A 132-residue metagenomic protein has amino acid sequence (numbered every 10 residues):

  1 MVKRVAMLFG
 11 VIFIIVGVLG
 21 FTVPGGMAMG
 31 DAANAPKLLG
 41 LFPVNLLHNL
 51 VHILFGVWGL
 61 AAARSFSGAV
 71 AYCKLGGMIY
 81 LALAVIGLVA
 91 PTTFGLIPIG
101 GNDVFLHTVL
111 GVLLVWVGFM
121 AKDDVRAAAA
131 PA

Functional and structural regions predicted by a protein language model:
M1-A132: Membrane-interface extramembranous regions
